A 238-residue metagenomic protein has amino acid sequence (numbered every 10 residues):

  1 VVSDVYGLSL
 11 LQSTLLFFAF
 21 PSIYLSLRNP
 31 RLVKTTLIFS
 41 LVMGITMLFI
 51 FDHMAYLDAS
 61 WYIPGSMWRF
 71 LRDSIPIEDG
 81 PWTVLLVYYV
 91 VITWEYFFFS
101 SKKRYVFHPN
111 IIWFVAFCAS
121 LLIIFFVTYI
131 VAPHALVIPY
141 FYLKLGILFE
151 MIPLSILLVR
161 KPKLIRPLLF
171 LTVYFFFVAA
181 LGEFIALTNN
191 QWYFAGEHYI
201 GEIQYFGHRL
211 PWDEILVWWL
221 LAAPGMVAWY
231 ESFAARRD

Functional and structural regions predicted by a protein language model:
V1-D238: Aromatic-rich, lipid-facing transmembrane alpha helices and their immediate juxtamembrane interface loops in integral
